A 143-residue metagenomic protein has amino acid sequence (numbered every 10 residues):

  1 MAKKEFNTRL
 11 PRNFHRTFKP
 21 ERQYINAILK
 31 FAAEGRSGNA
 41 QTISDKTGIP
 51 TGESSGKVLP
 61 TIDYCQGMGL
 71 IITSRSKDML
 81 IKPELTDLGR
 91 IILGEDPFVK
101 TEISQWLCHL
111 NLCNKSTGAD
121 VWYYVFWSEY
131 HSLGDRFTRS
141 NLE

Functional and structural regions predicted by a protein language model:
M1-E143: Donor-sugar nucleotide-binding helix/loop cap in glycosyltransferases
